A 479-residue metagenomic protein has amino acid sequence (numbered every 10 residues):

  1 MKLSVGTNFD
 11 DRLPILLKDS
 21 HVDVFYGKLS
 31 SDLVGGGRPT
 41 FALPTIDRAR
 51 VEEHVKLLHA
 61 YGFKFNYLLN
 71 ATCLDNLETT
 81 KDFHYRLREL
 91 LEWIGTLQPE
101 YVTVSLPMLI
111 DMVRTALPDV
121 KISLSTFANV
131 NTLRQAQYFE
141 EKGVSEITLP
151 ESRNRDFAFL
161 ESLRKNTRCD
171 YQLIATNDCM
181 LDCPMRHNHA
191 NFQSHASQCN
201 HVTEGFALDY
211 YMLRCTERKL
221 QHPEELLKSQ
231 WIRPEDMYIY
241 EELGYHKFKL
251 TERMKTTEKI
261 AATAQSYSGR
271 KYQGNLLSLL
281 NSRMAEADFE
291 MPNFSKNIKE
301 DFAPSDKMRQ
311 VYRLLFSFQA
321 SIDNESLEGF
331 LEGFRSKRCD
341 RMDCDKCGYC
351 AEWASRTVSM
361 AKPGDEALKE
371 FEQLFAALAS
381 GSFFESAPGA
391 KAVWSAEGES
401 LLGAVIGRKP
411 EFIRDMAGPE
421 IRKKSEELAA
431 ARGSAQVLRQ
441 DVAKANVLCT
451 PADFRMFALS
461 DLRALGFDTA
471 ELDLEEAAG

Functional and structural regions predicted by a protein language model:
M1-V130, T148-K249, R253-G381: Active-site pocket-lining/capping segments in soluble small-molecule metabolic enzymes
G143-V144: As written
S382-G479: Non-catalytic accessory segments flanking P-loop/AAA+ NTPase cores
